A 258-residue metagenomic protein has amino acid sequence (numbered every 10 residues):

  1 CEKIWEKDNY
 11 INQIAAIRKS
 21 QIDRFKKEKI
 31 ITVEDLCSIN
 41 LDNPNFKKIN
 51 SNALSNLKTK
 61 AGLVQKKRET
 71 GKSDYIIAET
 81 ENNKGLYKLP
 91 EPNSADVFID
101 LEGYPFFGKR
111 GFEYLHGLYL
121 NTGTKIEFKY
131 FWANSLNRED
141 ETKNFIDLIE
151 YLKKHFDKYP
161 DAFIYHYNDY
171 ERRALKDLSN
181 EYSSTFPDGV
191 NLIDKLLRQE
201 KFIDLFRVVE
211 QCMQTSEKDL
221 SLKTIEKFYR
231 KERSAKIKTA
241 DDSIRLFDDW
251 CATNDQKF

Functional and structural regions predicted by a protein language model:
C1-D8, Q13, K19, E28-K29 (+2 more regions): Acidic, Mg2+-coordinating catalytic module of metal-dependent nucleases/exonucleases that use a two-metal-ion mechanism
C1-R24, S38, N43-K58: Long, low-complexity intrinsically disordered regions
N12, N83-K88, E102-F106, E150-H155 (+1 more regions): Generic recognition of flexible, low-complexity loop/linker segments
I14, D23-F25, E34-D35, F106-K109 (+2 more regions): Short helix/loop capping segments that flank catalytic or ligand/cofactor-binding pockets
E28-K109: Long, highly charged low-complexity segments
E91-D147: Metal-dependent catalytic core segments for phosphate chemistry
L120, F128-I244: Conserved DEDDh/DEDDy metal-dependent 3′-5′ exonuclease domain
